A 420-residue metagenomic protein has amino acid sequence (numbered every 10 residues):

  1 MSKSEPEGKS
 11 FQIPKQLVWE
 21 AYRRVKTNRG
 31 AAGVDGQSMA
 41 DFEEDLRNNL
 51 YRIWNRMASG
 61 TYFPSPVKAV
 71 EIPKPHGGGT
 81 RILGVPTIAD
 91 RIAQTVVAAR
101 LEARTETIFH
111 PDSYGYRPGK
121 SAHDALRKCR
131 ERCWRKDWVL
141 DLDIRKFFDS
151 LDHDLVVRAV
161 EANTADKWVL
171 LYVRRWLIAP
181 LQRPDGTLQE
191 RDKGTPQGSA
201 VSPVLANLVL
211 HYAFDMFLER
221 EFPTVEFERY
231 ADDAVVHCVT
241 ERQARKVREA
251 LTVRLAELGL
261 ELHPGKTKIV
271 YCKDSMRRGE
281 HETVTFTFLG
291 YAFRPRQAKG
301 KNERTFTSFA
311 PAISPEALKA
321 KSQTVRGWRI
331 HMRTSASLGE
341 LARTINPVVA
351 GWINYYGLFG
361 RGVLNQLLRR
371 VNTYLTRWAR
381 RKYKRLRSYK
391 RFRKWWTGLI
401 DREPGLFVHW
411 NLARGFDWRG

Functional and structural regions predicted by a protein language model:
M1-R47, Y51: Non-catalytic, polymerase-adjacent accessory regions of viral genome-replication enzymes
Q16, P64-V70, P75, L177 (+2 more regions): Core structural elements
Y22, G36-P75, T80: Phosphate/adenylate-binding "loop-and-lid" substructures adjacent to NTP/NAD/dNTP-binding pockets in NTP-dependent
R56-E71, I108-K273, T283-T285: Conserved polymerase palm-domain catalytic core
I178, L258, L262-S335: A conserved non-catalytic segment of reverse transcriptases and RNA-directed RNA polymerases corresponding to the late
Y230, T267-S275, I345, Q366-N372 (+1 more regions): A glycine-rich phosphate-binding loop feature that marks nucleotide/adenosyl-phosphate handling sites
L341-L386: Non-catalytic, peripheral interaction segments enriched in hydrophobic/basic residues
Y374, A379, Y383-G420: Extended C-terminal regions of large enzymes
